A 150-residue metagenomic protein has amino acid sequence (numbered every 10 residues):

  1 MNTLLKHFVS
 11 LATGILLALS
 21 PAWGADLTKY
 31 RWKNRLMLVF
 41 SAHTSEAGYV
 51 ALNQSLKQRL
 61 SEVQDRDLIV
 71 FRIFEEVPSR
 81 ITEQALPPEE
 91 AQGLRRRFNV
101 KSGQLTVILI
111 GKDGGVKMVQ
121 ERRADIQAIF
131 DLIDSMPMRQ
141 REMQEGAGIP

Functional and structural regions predicted by a protein language model:
N2-P150: Non-catalytic interaction/Regulatory regions outside core domains
